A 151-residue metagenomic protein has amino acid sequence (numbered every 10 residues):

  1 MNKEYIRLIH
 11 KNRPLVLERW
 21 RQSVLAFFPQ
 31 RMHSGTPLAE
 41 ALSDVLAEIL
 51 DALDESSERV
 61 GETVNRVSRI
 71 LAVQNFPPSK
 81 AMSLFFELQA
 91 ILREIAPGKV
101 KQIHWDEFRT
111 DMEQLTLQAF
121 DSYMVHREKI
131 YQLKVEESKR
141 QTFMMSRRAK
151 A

Functional and structural regions predicted by a protein language model:
M1-F28: Basic/polar, acidic-poor N-terminal "presequence/leader" segments that form or can form short amphipathic helices
I6, H10, A39, S57 (+3 more regions): Generic detection of long, well-ordered alpha-helical segments
K11, L15, E55, F76 (+1 more regions): Short coil/turn linker and secondary-structure boundary residues
R21-P97: Heme-based O2/NO sensor domains and their adjacent alpha-helical segments, primarily globin folds but also including
E62-A151: Long, amphipathic alpha-helical coupling/dimerization segments that relay conformational signals between
